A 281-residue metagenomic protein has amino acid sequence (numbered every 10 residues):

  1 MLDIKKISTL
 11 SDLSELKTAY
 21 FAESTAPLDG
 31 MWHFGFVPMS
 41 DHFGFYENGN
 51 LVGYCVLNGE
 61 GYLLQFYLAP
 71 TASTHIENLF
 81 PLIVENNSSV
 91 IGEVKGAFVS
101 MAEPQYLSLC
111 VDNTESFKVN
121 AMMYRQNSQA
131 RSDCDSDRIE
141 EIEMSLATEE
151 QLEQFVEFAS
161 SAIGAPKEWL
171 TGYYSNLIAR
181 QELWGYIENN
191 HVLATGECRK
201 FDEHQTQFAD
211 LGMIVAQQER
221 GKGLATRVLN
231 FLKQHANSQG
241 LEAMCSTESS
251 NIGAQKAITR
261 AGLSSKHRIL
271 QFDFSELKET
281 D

Functional and structural regions predicted by a protein language model:
M1-L28, A130-E168: Short amphipathic alpha-helix that is part of the acyltransferase structural core
F21-H42, G164-I187: Active-site rim helix/loop that mediates acceptor-substrate recognition in acyltransferases
P27-S89, L193-A209, I214-A216: Conserved donor-binding loop and adjoining core beta-sheet/short helix segment in diverse acyl/aminoacyl transferases
N58-Y62, L68-E140, F272-D273: Acyl-donor-binding surface of acyltransferase catalytic domains
S73-N86, V215, G221-A236, Q255-R260: Conserved acetyl-CoA-binding loop-helix of GNAT-fold acetyltransferases
A97-V99, L211-M213, A243-T247: Conserved hydrophobic beta-strand within the GNAT/NAT acetyltransferase core sheet that lines the active-site cleft
E182-N237: Glycine/small-residue-rich hydrophobic helix-like segments
Q255, R260-D281: …primarily DNA-binding HTH/wHTH and HhH modules…
